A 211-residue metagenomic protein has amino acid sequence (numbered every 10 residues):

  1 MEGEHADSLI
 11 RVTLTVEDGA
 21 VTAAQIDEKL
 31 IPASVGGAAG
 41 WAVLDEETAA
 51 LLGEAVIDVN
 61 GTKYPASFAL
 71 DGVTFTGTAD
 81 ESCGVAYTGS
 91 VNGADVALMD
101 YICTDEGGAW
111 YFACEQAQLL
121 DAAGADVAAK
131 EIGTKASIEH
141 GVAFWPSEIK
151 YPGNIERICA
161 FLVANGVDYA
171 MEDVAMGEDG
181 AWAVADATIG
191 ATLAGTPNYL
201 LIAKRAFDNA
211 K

Functional and structural regions predicted by a protein language model:
E2-K211: Active-site- and interface-proximal helix/loop "cap" or "latch" segments in soluble metabolic and energy-transducing
